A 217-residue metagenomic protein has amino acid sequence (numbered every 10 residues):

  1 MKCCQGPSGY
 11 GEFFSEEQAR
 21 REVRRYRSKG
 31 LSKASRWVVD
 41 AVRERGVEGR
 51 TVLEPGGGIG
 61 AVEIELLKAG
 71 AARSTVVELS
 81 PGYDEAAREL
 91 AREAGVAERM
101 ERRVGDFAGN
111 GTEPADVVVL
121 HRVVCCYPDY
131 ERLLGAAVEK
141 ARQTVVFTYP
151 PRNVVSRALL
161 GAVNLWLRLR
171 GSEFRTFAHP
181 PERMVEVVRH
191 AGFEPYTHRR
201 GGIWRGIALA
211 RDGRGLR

Functional and structural regions predicted by a protein language model:
M1-G46: Conserved class I S-adenosyl-L-methionine
R50-G58: Conserved class I S-adenosyl-L-methionine
I59-R99, V104: Class I SAM-dependent methyltransferase SAM/SAH-binding core
V117-D129: A short SAM/SAH-binding and catalytic strip from SAM-dependent methyltransferases
Y127-A137: A short, conserved alpha-helix within the catalytic core of class I
R142-P151: Conserved beta-strand signature within the Rossmann-like core of class I S-adenosyl-L-methionine
S156-E173: Short, glycine-/aromatic-enriched active-site segment of Class I SAM-dependent methyltransferases
F174-G192: Short alpha-helix
